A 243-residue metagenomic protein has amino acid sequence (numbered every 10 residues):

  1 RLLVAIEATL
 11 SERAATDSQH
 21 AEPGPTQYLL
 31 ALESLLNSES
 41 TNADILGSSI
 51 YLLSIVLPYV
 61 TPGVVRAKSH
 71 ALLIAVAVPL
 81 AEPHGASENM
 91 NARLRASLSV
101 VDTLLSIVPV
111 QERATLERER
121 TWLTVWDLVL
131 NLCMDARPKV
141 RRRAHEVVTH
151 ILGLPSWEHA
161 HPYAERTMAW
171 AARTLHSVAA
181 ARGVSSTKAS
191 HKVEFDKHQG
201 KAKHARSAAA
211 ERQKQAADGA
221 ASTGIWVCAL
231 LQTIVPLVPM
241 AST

Functional and structural regions predicted by a protein language model:
R1-T243: Extended, low-complexity, acidic/polar intrinsically disordered regions that flank or interrupt HEAT/TOG/ARM solenoid
